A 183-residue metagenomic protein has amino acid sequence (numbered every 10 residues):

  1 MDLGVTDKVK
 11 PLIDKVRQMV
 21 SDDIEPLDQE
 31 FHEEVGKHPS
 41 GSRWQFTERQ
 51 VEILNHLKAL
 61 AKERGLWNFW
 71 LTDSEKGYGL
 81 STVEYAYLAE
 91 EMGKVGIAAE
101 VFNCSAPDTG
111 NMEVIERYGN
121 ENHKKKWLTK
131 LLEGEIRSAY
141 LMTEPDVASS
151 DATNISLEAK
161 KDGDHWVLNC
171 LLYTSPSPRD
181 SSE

Functional and structural regions predicted by a protein language model:
M1-S105, N122-K126, K130: Amphipathic, small/basic residue-rich leader segments at the start of a protein or domain
F102-N122, D151: N-terminal glycine-rich flavin-associated loop
N122-H123, G163-H165: Glycine-rich, mobile lid/loop segments that gate access to catalytic sites or pores
E135-T143: A short, Trp-centered hydrophobic/proline-enriched beta-strand micro-motif
L157-A159: A structural signal for short hydrophobic beta-strand segments in well-ordered beta-sheet cores
Y173-D180: Conserved small/polar residues in nucleotide/adenosyl-binding loops
